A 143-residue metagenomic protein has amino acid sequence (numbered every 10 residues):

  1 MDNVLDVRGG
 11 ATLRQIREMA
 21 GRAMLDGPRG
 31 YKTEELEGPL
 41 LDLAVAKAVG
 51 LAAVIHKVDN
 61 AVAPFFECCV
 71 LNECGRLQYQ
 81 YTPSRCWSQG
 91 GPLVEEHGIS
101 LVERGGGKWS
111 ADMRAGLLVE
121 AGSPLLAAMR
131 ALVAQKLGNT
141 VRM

Functional and structural regions predicted by a protein language model:
M1-M143: Glycine-rich anion-binding surface patch
